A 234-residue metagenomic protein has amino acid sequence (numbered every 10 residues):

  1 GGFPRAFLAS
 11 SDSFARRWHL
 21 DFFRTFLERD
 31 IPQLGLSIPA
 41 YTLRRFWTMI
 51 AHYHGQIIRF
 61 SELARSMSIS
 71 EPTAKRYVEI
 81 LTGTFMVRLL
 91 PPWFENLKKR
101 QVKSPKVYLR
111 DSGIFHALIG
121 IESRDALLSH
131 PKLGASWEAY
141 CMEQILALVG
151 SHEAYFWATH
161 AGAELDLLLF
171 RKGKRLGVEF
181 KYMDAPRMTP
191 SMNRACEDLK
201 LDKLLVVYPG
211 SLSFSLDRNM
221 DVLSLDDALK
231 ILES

Functional and structural regions predicted by a protein language model:
F7-K172: Accessory nucleic acid-recognition modules appended to NTPase machines
A147, R194-D202: Arginine/glycine-rich "motif VI" loop of SF2 helicases in the C-terminal RecA-like domain
E153, K203, N219-D221: Conserved beta-strand segments of alpha/beta enzyme cores
R175-D184: Active-site ExK catalytic segment of metal-dependent nucleases
D184-N193: Active-site-adjacent loop/helix micro-motif of nuclease/hydrolase catalytic cores
D202-Y208: Short, hydrophobic beta-strand segments that form beta-sheet elements in well-ordered domains
S211-S234: Domain-level recognition of nuclease-like catalytic cores that cleave nucleotide substrates
